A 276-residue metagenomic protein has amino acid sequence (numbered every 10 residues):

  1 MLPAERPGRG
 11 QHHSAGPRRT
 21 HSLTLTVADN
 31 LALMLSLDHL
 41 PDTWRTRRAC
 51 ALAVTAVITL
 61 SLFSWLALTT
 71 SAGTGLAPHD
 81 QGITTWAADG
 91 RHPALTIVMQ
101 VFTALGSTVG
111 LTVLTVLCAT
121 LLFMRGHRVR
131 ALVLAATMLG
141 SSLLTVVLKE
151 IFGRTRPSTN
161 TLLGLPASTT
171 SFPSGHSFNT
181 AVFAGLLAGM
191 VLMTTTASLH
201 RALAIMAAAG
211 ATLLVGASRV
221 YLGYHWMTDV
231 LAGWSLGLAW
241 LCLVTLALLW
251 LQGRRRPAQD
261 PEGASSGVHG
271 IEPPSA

Functional and structural regions predicted by a protein language model:
M1-S22: Catalytic active-site module of serine/aspartate enzymes centered on a nucleophile-bearing elbow/loop
L23-G110, E150-G164: N-terminal transmembrane-helix/juxtamembrane module of multi-pass inner/ER membrane proteins
L35, N160-A276: Membrane-embedded catalytic cores of phosphoryl/pyrophosphoryl-handling enzymes
C50-T55, T115-L143: Interfacial segments of alpha-helical transmembrane regions
C50-V54, V109-T112, A131-A136, A202-A209 (+2 more regions): Hydrophobic alpha-helical transmembrane segments
F63, L95, L144, L148 (+3 more regions): Alpha-helical membrane-inserting segments
T103-G126, A181-L187, V191: Hydrophobic alpha-helical transmembrane segments
R128-T161, S218-W226: Hydrophobic alpha-helical transmembrane segments of integral membrane proteins
